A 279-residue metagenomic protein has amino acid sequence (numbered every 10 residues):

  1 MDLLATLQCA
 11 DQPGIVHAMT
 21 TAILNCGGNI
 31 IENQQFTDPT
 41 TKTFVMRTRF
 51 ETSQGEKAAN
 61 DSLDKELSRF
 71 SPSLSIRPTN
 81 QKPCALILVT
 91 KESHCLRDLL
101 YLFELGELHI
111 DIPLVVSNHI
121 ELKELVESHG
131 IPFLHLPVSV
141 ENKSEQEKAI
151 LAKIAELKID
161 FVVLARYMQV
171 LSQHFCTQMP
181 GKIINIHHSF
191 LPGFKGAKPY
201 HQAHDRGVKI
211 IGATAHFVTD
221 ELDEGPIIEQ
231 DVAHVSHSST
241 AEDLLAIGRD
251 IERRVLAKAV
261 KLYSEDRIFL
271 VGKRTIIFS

Functional and structural regions predicted by a protein language model:
M1-A10: Short glycine-/aliphatic-rich beta-strand segments at the starts of folded cytosolic domains
M1-D2, C26-Q35, T40: N-terminal short leaders/motifs
Q12-E32: Short amphipathic alpha-helix segments
F36-S279: One-carbon transfer enzymes
